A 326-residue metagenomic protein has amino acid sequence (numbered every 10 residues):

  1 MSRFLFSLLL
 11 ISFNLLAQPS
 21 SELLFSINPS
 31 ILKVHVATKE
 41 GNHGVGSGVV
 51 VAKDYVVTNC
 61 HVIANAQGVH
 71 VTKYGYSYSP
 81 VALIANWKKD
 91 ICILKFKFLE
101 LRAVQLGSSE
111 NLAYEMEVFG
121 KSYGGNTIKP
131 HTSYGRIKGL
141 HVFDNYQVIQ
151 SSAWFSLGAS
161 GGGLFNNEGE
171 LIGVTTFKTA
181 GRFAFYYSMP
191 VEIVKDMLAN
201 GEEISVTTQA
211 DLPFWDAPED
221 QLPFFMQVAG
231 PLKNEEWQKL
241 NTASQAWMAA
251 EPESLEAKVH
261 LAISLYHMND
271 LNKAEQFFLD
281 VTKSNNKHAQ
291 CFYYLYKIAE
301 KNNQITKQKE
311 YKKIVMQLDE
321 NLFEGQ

Functional and structural regions predicted by a protein language model:
Q18-E22, I31-K53, N59, S77-S79 (+1 more regions): A conserved glycine-rich beta-strand in the N-terminal activation segment of trypsin-fold
Q18-L23, V62, R102-V148, F155-A159 (+3 more regions): Flexible, gly/ser-rich surface segments that form the specificity/activation loops bordering the active-site cleft
N42-H43, A52-P130, N145-V148, F214 (+1 more regions): Conserved active-site neighborhood of the chymotrypsin/trypsin-like protease fold
V49, F155-T175: Catalytic nucleophile loop of clan PA
D216-E256, H260, L265-H267: Alpha-helical segment of the N-proximal tetratricopeptide repeat
E256-H260, Q290-Y294, E310, Q326: Alpha-solenoid helical repeat scaffolds
